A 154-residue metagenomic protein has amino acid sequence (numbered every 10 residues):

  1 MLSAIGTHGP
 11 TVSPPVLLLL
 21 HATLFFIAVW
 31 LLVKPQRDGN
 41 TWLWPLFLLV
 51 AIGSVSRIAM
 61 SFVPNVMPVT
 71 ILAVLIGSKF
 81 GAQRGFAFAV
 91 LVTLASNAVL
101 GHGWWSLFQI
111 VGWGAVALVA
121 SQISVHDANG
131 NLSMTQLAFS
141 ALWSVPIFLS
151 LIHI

Functional and structural regions predicted by a protein language model:
L2-I76: Hydrophobic transmembrane alpha-helices
S13, R37-T41, L100, W104-W105 (+2 more regions): Juxtamembrane/transmembrane-helix boundary motifs in multi-pass membrane proteins
L18, W42-L46, G85, W105 (+2 more regions): Residue-level signature of transmembrane alpha-helical entry/exit and packing/kink sites in multi-pass membrane
L49-I52, G85-A95, Q136-V145: Central hydrophobic cores of alpha-helical transmembrane segments in multi-pass integral membrane proteins
S54-P68, V90-H126: Interfacial aromatic-anchored transmembrane helix boundaries in multi-pass membrane proteins
H126-S150: Internal alpha-helical transmembrane segments of multi-pass membrane proteins
H153-I154: Conserved small/polar residues in nucleotide/adenosyl-binding loops
